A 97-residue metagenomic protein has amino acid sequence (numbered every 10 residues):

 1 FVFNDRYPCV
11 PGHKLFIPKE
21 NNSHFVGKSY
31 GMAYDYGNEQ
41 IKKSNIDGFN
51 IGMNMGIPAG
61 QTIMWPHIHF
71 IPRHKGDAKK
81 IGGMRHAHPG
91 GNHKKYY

Functional and structural regions predicted by a protein language model:
F1-Y97: HIT superfamily nucleotide-processing domains
